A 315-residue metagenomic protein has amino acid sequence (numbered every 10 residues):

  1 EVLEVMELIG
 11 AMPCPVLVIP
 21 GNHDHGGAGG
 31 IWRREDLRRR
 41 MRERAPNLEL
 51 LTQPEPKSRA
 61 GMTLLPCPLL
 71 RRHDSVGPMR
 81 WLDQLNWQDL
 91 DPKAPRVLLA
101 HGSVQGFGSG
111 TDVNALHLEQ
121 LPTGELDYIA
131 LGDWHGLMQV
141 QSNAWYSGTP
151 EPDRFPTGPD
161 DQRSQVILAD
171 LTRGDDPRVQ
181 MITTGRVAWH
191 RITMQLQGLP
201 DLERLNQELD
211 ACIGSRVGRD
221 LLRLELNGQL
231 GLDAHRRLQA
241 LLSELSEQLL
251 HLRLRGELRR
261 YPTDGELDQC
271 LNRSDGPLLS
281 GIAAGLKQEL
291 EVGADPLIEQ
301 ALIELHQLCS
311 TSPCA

Functional and structural regions predicted by a protein language model:
E1-Y146, P150-F155: His/Asp/Glu-rich metal-coordinating catalytic cores of metallo-dependent phosphodiesterases/hydrolases acting on
A45-Q53, F155-S164, G281-L286: Short, basic, helix/turn surface patches
P66, L168-L171, L226: Hydrophobic side chains in beta-strands
R80-Q84, D161-Q162, T184, A240-L241: Short intrinsically disordered coil segments
A94, R163-Q165, D220: Residues at beta-strand starts and edge strands
P122, Q162, S215-V217: Extracytoplasmic/secreted proteins and extracellular or luminal domains
G132-L205: A conserved active-site cap/scaffold subdomain adjacent to cofactor or substrate pockets
R173-A315: Accessory, non-catalytic peripheral segments of nucleic-acid enzymes
